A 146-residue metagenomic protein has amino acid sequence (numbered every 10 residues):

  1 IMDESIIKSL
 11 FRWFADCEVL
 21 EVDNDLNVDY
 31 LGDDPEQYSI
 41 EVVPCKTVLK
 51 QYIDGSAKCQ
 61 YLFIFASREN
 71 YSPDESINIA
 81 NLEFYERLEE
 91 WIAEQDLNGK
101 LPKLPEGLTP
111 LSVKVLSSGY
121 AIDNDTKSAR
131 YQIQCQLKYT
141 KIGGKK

Functional and structural regions predicted by a protein language model:
I1-L31, K46-K146: Charged, amphipathic alpha-helical segments and their flanking helix caps
P35-I40: Extended compositionally biased segments used for macromolecular assembly or nucleic-acid engagement
